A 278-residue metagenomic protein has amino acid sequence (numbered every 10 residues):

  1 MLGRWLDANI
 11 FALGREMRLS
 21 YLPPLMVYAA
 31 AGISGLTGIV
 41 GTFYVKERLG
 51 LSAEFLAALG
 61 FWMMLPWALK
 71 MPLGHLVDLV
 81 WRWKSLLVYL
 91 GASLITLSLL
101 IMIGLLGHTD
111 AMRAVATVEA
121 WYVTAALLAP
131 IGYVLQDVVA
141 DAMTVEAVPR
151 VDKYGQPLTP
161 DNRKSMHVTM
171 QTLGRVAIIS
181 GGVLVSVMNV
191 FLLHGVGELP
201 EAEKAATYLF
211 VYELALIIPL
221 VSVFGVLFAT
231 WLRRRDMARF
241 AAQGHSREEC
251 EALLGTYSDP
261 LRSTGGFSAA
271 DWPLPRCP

Functional and structural regions predicted by a protein language model:
M1-L19, L106, D110-V123, L135-V138 (+2 more regions): Intracellular loop-helix junctions on the cytosolic face of multi-pass helical membrane proteins
M1-W67, L128, R276-P278: Helix-loop boundary and gating motifs at the non-cytosolic
M26-V27, L59-M63, L90-G91, A125 (+2 more regions): Hydrophobic alpha-helical segments of secondary membrane carriers
V27, V88-S98, A125, L214-I218 (+1 more regions): Residue-level signature of the transmembrane alpha-helical cores of Major Facilitator Superfamily-type secondary
G32, M64, A68, T96 (+2 more regions): Residue-level signal for discrete positions within transmembrane alpha-helices of multi-pass small-molecule
F43, M71-D78, S186-F191: Small-residue-mediated transmembrane helix hinge/kink sites in multi-pass secondary transporters
L56-V80, Y89-L100: Central cavity-lining transmembrane alpha-helices of secondary-active solute carriers, predominantly the Major
L90-A116: C-terminal ends and interior cores of transmembrane alpha-helices in multi-pass membrane transporters/permeases
